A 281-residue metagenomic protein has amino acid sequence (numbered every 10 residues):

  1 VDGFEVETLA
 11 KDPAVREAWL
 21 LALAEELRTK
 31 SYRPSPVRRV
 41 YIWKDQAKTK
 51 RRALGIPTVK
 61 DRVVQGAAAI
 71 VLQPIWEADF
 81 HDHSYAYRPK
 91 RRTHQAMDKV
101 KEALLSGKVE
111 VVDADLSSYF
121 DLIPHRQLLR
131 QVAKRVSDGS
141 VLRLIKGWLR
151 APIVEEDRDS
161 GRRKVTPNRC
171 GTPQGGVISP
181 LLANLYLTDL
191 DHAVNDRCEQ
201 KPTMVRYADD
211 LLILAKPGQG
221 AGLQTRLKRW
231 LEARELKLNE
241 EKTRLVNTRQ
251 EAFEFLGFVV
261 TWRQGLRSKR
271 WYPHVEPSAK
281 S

Functional and structural regions predicted by a protein language model:
V1-E17: Non-catalytic, polymerase-adjacent accessory regions of viral genome-replication enzymes
V1-G3, I70-A86: Charged boundary/loop elements
E17-K44: Heme-based O2/NO sensor domains and their adjacent alpha-helical segments, primarily globin folds but also including
P34-S35, V40-Y41, D79-R88, H94-T248 (+1 more regions): Conserved polymerase palm-domain catalytic core
R51-T58, K269-Y272: Conserved phosphate-binding loops in nucleotide/dinucleotide-binding enzymes
G55-A69, T93, M97, K101: Duplex nucleic acid-engaging cores and interfaces of nucleic-acid transaction enzymes
N247-R267: Acidic/histidine-rich catalytic neighborhood
Q264-S281: Basic, alpha-helical interaction scaffolds
